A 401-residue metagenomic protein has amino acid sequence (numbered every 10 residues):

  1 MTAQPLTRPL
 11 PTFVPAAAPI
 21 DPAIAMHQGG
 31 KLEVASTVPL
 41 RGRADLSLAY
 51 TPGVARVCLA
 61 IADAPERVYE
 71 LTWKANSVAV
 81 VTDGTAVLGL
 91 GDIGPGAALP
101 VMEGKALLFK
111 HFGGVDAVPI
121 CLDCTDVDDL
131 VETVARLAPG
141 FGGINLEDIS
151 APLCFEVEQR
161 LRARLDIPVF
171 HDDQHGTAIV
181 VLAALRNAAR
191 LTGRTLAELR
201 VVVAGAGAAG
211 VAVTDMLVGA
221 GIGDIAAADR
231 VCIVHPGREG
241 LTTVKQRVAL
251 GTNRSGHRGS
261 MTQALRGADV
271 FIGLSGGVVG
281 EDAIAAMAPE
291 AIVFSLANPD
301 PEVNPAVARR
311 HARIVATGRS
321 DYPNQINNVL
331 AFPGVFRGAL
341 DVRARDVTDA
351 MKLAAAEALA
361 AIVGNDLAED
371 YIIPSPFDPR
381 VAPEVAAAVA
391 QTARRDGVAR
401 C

Functional and structural regions predicted by a protein language model:
T2-V169, A386, Q391-T392, D396-R400: N-terminal ligand-binding/catalytic initiation module
M26, Y69-K74, K110-H111, R136-A138 (+8 more regions): Solvent-exposed alpha-helices and their adjacent loops that cap or buttress functional pockets in soluble metabolic
A75, A197-R200, G267-A268, E290 (+1 more regions): Phosphate-coordination loops involved in phosphoryl transfer and adenosine-cofactor binding
L88, I93-K110, L165, H171 (+3 more regions): Glycine-rich phosphate/diphosphate-binding loop of Rossmann-like nucleotide-binding domains
P119, N145-D148, V169-D172, V203 (+5 more regions): General beta-strand structural signal in soluble alpha/beta enzymes
D172-D173, R194, S295-C401: Adenosine-phosphate binding glycine-rich loop
Q246-I314, R319-D321: Rossmann-like adenosine-cofactor binding region
